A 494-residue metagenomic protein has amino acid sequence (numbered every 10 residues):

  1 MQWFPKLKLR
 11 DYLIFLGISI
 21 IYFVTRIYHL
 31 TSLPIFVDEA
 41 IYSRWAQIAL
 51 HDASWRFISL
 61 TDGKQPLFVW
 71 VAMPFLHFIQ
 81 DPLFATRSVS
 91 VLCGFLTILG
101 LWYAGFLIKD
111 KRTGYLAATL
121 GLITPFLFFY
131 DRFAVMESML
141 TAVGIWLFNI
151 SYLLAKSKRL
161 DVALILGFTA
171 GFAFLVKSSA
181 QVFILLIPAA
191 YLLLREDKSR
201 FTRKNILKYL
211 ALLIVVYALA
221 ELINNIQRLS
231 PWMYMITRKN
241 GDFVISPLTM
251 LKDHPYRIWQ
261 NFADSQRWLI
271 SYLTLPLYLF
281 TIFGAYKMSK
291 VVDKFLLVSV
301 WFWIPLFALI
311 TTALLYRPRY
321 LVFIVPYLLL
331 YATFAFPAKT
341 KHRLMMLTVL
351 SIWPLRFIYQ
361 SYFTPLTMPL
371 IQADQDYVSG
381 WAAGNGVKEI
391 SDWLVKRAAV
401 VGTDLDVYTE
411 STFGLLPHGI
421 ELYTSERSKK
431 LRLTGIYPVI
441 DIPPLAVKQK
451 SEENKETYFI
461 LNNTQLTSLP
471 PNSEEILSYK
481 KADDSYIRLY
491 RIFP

Functional and structural regions predicted by a protein language model:
S19-Y22, A117-L122, N149, A170 (+2 more regions): Short helix- or helix-capping micro-motifs that position conserved polar/aromatic residues at function-defining sites
F23, S88-K109, W146, I150 (+1 more regions): Transmembrane-helix motifs of polytopic, lipid-linked glycan transferases
F36-V37, S90, R132-M139, R317: Short acidic/glycine- and proline-prone juxtamembrane loop motifs at membrane-interface regions of multi-pass membrane
Y42, F172, Q181-K294, I304-T311 (+2 more regions): Transmembrane-lumen/periplasm boundary regions of multi-pass, lipid-linked membrane glycan transferases
I98-G100, L120, F129, M139-K156 (+2 more regions): Specific aromatic-rich, kink-prone transmembrane helix
L107-R112, L147-A163, A173, K287-V292: Membrane-interface transmembrane helices that cradle and orient dolichyl/undecaprenyl
F336, K429-P494: Aromatic/acidic, Gly/Pro-rich catalytic loop(s) in extracytoplasmic/lumenal soluble domains of multi-pass membrane
M346-K396, T412-G419: Membrane-proximal, lumen/periplasm-facing interface regions of secretory-pathway glyco- and lipid-modifying enzymes
